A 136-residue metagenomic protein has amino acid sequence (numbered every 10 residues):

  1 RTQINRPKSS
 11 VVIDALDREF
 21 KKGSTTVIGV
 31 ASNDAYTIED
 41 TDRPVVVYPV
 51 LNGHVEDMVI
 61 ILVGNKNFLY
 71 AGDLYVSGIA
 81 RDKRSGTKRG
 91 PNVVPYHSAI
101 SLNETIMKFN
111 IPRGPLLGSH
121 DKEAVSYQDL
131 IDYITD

Functional and structural regions predicted by a protein language model:
R1-T37: Active-site HxH/HxHxD metal-binding segment of metal-dependent hydrolases
T2, R6, E104, D132: Charged/polar, solvent-exposed surface patches and flexible loops
S9, K21, M107, I111 (+1 more regions): Generic surface-pattern signal
G23, I28-V30, H54, Q128-D136: C-terminal regulatory/interaction regions
A35-T37, D42-L130: Metallo-beta-lactamase
